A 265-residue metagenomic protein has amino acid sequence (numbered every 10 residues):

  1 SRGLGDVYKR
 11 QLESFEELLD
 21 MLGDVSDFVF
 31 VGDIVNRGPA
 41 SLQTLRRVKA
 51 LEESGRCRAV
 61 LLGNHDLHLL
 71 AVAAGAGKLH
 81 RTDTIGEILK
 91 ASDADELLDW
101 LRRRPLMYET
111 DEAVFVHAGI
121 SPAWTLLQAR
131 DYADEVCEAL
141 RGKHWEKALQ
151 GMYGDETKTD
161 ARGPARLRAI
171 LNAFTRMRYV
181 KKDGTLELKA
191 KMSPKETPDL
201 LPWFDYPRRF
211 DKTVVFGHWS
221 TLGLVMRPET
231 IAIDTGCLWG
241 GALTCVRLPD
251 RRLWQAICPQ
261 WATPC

Functional and structural regions predicted by a protein language model:
S1-Y8: Short, small-residue-biased leader/transition segments that mark boundaries at the very start of proteins
G5, D27, A113-V114, T213: Structural motif
K9, F28-G32, A59-G63, V214-G217 (+2 more regions): Active-site neighborhood of phospho(di)ester-bond hydrolases with catalytic His/Asp-centered motifs
L12-S14, N36-P39, H65-A71, P122-A123 (+2 more regions): Active-site environment of divalent metal-dependent phosphoester hydrolases
E16, L42-R46, T230: Short amphipathic alpha-helical segment that frequently serves as the phosphate-/nucleotide-binding helix
D20-V35, V48, E53-S54: Active-site metal-binding motif and surrounding structural segment of the metallo-beta-lactamase
R37-G38, L42-A165: Active-site neighborhood of divalent metal-dependent phosphoester bond hydrolases
R130-C265: Acidic, His/Gly-rich catalytic cores of divalent-metal-dependent hydrolytic chemistry
